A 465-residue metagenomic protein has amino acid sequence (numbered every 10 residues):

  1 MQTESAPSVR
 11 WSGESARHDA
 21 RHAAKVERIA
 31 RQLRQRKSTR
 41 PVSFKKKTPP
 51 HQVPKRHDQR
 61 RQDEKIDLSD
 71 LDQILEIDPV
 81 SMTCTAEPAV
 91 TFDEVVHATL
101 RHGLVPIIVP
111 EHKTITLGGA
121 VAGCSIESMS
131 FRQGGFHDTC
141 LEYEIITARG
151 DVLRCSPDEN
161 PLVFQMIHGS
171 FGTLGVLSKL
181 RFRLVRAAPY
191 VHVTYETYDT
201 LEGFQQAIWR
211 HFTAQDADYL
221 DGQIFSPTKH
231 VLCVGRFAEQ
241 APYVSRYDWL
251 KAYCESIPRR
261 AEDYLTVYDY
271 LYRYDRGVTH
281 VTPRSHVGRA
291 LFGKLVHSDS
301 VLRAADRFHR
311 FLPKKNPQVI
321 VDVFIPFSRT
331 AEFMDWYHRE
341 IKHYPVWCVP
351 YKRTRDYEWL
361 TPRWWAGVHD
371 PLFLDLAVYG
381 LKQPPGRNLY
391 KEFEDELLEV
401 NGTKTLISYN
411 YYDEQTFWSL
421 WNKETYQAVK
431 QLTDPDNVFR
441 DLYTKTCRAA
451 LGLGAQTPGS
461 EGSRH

Functional and structural regions predicted by a protein language model:
M1-H465: Noncatalytic alpha-helical scaffold of FAD-dependent oxidoreductases
